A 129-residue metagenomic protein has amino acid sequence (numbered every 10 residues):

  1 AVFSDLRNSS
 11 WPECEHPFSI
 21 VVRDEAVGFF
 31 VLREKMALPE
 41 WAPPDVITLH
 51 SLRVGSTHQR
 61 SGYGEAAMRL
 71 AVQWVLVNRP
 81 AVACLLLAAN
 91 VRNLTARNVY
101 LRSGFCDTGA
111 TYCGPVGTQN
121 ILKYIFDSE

Functional and structural regions predicted by a protein language model:
A1-T57, E65-L70, W74-N78, C113 (+1 more regions): Acetyl-CoA-dependent GNAT
D45, T118-N120: Residues on conserved beta-strands of the protein kinase catalytic domain
G55-T57, S61, V91-R92: Active-site acidic-Proline motif in GNAT/NAT acetyltransferases
G62, R79-P80, G104: Short glycine-rich hinge loops at helix-strand junctions in the catalytic core of two-component histidine kinases
E65, V91-G109: Conserved active-site alpha-helix within GNAT-family acetyltransferase domains
A81, L85-R97, C113-T118, I125: Conserved beta-strand-loop-alpha-helix junction that forms the acyl-donor binding cleft
